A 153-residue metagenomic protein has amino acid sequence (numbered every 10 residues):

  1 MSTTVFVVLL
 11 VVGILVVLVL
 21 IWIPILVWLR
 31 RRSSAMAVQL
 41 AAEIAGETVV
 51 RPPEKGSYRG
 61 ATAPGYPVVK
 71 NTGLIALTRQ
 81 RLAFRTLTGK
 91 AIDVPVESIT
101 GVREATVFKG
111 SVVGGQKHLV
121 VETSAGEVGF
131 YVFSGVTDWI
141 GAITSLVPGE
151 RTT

Functional and structural regions predicted by a protein language model:
S2-I75: Anionic N-terminal interaction surfaces
G46, K90-T153: Acidic, Ser/Thr- and proline-rich intrinsically disordered linker/docking segments of eukaryotic scaffolds
V69-N71, T88, G115: Residues that act as N-cap/strand-start positions at coil-to-secondary-structure junctions
T78, L87-T88: Short loop/turn segments that connect beta-strands within the blades of beta-propeller domains, predominantly WD40
T78-R79, S124: Structural motif
L82-R85, V102: Short hydrophobic/aromatic-rich beta-strand segments that constitute the beta-sheet cores of beta-sandwich/beta-barrel
